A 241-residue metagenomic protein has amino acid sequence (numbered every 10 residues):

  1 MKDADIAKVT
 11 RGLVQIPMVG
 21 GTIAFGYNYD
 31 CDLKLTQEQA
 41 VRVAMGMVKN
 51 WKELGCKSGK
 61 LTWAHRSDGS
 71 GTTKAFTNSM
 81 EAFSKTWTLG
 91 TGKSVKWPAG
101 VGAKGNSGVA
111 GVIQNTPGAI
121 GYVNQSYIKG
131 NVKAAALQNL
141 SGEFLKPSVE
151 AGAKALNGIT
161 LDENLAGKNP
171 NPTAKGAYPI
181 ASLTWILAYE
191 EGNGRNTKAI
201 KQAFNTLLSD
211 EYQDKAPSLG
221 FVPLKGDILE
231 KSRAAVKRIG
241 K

Functional and structural regions predicted by a protein language model:
M1-K52, A110-V112, I120-I128: N-terminal segment of the mature folded domain
G20-F25, C31, L61-T62, E143-L145 (+1 more regions): Small-molecule pocket liners
T22, Q37-V41, T73-T77, N106-A110 (+4 more regions): Extracytoplasmic/secreted envelope proteins and their assembly/folding machinery, especially bacterial periplasmic
Y27-N28, W51-K52, S58-G69, Y189: Short beta-strand->loop
D30-L35, G69-T72, T86, G192-N196: Short helix-loop capping/hinge motifs at secondary-structure junctions, enriched in acidic/polar residues
L54-K57, P172-K241: Extracellular/periplasmic juxtamembrane helices and adjacent flexible linkers that interface with membrane partners
T72-N157: Ligand-binding pocket segment of bilobal, Venus flytrap-like solute-binding proteins
N139-A199: C-terminal lobe and pocket-closing loops of periplasmic/extracytoplasmic Venus-flytrap solute-binding proteins
